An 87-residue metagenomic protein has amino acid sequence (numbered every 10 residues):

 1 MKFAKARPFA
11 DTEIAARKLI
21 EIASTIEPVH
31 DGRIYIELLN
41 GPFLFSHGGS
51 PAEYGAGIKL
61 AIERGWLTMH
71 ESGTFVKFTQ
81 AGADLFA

Functional and structural regions predicted by a protein language model:
M1-A52: Short amphipathic alpha-helical interface segments
G41, F45, I62, Q80-D84: Charge-rich, low-complexity amphipathic helices in intrinsically disordered tails/linkers adjacent to domains
G48-E63: Short amphipathic alpha-helical interaction segments
E63-S72: A short, conserved structural fragment
E71-A87: Accessory beta->alpha helical hairpin/"wing" motif in late/C-terminal subdomains of nucleic-acid enzymes
